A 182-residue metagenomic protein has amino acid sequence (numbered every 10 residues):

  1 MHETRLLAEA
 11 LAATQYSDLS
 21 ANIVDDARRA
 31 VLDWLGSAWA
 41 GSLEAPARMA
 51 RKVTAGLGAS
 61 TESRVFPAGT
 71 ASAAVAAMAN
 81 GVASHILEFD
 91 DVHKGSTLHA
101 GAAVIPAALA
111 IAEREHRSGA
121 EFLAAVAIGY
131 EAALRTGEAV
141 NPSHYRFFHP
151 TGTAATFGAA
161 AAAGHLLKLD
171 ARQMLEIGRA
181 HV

Functional and structural regions predicted by a protein language model:
M1-H181: N-terminal core-entry segment
